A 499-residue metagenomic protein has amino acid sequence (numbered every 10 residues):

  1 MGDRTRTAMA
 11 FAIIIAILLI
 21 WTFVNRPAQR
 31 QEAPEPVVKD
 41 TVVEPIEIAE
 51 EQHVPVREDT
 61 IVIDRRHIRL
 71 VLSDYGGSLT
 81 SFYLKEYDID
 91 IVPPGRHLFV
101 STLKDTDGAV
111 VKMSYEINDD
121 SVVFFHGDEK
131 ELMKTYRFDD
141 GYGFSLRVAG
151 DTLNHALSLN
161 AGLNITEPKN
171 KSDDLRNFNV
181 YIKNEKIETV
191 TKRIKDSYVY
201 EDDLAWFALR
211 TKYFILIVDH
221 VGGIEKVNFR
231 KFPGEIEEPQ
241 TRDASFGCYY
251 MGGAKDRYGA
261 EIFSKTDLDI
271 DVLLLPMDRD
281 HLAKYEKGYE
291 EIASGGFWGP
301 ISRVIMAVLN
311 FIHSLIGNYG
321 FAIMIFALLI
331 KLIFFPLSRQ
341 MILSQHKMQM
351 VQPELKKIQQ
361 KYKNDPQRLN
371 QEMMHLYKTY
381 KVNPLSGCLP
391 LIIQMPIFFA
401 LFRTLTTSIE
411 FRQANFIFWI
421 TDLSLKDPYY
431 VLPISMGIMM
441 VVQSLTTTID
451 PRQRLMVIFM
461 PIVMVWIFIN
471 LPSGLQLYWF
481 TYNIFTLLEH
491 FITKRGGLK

Functional and structural regions predicted by a protein language model:
M1-D40, L72, L146-A149, N160-D174 (+4 more regions): Helix-loop-helix
R6, Q52, I61, T135-R137 (+2 more regions): Residues embedded in well-ordered secondary-structure elements
I14, F23-I91, F124-F125: Juxtamembrane extramembrane loops of integral membrane proteins
A33-E51, T60, Y115-D119, F138-D140 (+3 more regions): Intrinsic low-complexity, intrinsically disordered segments enriched in polar/basic residues
I46-E47, V54-V56, R65, V199-E201 (+3 more regions): Short secondary-structure boundary micro-motifs
E50-E51, D59, R193-S197, Y377 (+1 more regions): A short linear-motif detector with a strong N-terminal bias
E58-T60, M133, I420: Short, acidic/polar N-cap/turn motifs at the starts of alpha helices
D64-E291: Soluble non-transmembrane domains of integral membrane proteins
